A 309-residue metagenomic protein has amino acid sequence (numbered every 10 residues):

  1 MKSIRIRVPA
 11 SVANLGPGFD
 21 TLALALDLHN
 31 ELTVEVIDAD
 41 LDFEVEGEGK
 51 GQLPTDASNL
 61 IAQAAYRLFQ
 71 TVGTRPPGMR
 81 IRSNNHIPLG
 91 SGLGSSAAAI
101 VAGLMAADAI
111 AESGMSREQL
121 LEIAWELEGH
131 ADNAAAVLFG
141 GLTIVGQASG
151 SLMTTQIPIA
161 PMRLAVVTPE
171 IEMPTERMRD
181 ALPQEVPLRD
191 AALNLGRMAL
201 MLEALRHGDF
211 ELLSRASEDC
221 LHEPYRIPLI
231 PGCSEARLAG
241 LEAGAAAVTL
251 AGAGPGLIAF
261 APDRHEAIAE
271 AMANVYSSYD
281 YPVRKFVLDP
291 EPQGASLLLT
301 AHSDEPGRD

Functional and structural regions predicted by a protein language model:
M1-S91, A109, S113-M115, P290-Q293 (+1 more regions): ATP-binding N-lobe of GHMP and related small-molecule kinases
A10, L28, G141, T168-M173 (+3 more regions): Glycine-rich beta-alpha junction loops
L28, S91-R117, L138-G140: DPxDG-like acidic metal-binding loop motif
D40-D42, T175, R264-E270: Short, conserved charged micro-motifs
L60-F69, M198, A236, A271-M272: Short, well-ordered amphipathic alpha-helical segments that serve as non-catalytic structural scaffolds within diverse
M115-M162, P228, V248-L250, I258: Alpha/beta catalytic cores of group-transfer enzymes, especially the acyltransferase/condensing modules of polyketide
T143-T154, E172-A204, L213: Anionic-ligand binding region
L205-D309: Glycine-rich, charge-dense phosphate/pyrophosphate-binding loop(s) and the adjacent flexible "lid"/catalytic subdomain
